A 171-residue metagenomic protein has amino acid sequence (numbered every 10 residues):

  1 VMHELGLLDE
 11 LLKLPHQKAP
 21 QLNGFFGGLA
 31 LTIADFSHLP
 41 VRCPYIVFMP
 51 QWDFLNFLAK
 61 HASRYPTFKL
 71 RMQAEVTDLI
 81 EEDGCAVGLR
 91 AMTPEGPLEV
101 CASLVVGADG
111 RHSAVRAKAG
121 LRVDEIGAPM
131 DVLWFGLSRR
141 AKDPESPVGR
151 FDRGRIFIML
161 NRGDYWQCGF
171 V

Functional and structural regions predicted by a protein language model:
V1-S63, I80-D83: Active-site-adjacent segment of FAD-dependent monooxygenases/related oxidoreductases
L22, F68-K69: Short, conserved active-site loop motifs that form the nucleotide-linked donor/cofactor pocket
F48-M49, L70, E99, G127: Short aromatic/basic micro-patch
M72-V87: A conserved short coil-to-beta-strand element within the FAD-binding core of flavoproteins
C85-L98, L104-V171: Conserved FAD-binding catalytic core of PHBH/FMO-like flavoproteins
